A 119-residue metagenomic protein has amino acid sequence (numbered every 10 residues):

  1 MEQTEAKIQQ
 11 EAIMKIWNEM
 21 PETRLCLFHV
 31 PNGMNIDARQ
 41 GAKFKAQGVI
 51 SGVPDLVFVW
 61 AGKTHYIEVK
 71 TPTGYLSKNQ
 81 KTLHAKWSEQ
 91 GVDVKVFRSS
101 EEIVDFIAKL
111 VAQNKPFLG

Functional and structural regions predicted by a protein language model:
M1-G119: Catalytic phosphate/metal-binding cores of nucleic-acid and nucleotide-processing enzymes, i.e., regions that mediate
